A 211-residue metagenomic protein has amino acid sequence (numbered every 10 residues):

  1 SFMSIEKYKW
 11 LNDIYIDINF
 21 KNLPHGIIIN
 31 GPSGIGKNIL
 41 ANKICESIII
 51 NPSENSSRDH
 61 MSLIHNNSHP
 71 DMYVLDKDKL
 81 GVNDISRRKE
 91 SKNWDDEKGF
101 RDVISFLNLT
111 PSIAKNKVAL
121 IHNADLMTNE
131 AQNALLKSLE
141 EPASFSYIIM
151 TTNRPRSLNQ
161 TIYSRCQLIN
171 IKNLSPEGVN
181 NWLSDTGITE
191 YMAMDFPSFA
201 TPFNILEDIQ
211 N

Functional and structural regions predicted by a protein language model:
F2-E130: Clamp-loader machinery-focused feature within the broader ASCE/P-loop NTPase space
N22, E177, N181-N211: AAA+ P-loop NTPase domains with strong preference for DNA replication initiators and clamp-loader complexes
N108, N133-I149: Conserved catalytic/switch belt of AAA+ P-loop NTPases
H122-N123, M150-P155: A short beta-strand-to-loop transition that corresponds to the Sensor-1 phosphate-sensing loop of AAA+ P-loop ATPases
L126-M127, E141, S157, L168: Residues immediately C-terminal
A134-L139, R154-R165: Short regulatory helix/loop adjacent to the ATP-binding pocket of P-loop NTPases
Q167-G178: Conserved AAA+ ATPase "SRH/arginine-finger" region at the nucleotide-binding site
